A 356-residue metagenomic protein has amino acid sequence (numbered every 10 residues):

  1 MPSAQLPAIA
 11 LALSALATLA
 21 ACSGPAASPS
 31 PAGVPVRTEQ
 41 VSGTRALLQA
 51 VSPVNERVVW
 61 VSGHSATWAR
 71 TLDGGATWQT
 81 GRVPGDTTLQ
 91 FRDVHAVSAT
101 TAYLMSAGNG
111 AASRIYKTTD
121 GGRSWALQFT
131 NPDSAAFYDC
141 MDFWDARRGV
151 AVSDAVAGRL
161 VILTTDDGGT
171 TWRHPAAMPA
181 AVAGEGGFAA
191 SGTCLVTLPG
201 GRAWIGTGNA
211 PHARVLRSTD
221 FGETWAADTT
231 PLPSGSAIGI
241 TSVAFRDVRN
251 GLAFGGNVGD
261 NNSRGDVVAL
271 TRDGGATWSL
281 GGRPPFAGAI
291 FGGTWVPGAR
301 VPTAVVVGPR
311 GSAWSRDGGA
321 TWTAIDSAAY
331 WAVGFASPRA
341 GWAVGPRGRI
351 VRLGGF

Functional and structural regions predicted by a protein language model:
M1-A10: Bacterial N-terminal signal peptides that target proteins for export
L11-A15: Hydrophobic helical h-region of N-terminal Sec-dependent signal peptides in bacterial secretory/periplasmic proteins
A20-A21: C-terminal motif of bacterial Sec signal peptides marking the signal peptidase cleavage site
A26-F356: Residue-level hotspots at or immediately adjacent to binding/recognition sites across diverse folds
